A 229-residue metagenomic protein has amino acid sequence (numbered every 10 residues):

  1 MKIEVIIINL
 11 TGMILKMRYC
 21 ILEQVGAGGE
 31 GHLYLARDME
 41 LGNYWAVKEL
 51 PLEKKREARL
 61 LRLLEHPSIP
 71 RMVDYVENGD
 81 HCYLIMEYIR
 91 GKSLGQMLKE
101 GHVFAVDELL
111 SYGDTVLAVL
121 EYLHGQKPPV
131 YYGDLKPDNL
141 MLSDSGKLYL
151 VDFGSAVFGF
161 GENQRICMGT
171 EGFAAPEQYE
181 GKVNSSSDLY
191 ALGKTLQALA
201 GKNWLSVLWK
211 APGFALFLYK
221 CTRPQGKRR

Functional and structural regions predicted by a protein language model:
E30-Y34, D38-L52: ATP-binding glycine-rich loop module of kinase domains
E49-L63: AlphaC helix of the eukaryotic protein kinase fold
Y75: Activation-segment/catalytic-loop signature of the eukaryotic protein kinase fold
G79-S93, M97: Conserved short submotifs of the Hanks-type protein kinase catalytic core that shape the nucleotide-binding pocket
Y112-G113: Activation segment signature within eukaryotic-like protein kinase domains
H124-L142: Catalytic-loop of the protein kinase fold
Q164-E177: Conserved activation segment of eukaryotic-like protein kinases, specifically the C-terminal portion of the activation
D188: Conserved catalytic-loop aspartate of Hanks-type protein kinases
